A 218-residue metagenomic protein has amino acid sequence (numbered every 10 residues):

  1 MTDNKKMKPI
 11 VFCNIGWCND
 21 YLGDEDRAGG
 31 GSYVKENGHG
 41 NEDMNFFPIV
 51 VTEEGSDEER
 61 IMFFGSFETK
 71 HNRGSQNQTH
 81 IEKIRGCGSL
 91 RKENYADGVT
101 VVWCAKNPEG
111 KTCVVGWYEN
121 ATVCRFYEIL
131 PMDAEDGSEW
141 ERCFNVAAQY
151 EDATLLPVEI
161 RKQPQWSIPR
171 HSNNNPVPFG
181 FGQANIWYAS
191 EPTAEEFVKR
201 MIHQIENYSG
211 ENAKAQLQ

Functional and structural regions predicted by a protein language model:
M1-E53, E128-Q218: Contiguous surface segments at macromolecular interaction interfaces
S32-K162: Structured alpha/beta reader/binder surfaces that contact nucleic acids or chromatin modification marks
